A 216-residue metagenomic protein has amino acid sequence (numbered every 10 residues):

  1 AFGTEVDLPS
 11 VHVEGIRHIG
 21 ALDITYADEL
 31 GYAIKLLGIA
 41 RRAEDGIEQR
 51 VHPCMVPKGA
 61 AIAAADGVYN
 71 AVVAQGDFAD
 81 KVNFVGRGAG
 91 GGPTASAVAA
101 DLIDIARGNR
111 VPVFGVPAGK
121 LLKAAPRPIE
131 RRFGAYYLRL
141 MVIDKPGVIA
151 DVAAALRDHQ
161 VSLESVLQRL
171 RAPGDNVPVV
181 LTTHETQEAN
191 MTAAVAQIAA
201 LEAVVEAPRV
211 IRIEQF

Functional and structural regions predicted by a protein language model:
A1, T94-A97: Mid-domain beta-loop-alpha active-site segment that forms a flexible, acidic cofactor/metal-binding surface
A1-A64, Y69-A71: Substrate-binding/catalytic subdomain of NAD(P)-dependent oxidoreductase enzymes
F2-D7, Q75-V82, R132-F133: Short acidic (Asp/Glu) and glycine-rich catalytic loops that position anionic groups and cofactors
K35-L36, R50, V73, N83-V85 (+3 more regions): Structured core elements
I62-D66, A74, P128-E130, L170-R171: Replace "in large, NTP-powered and nucleic-acid-processing enzymes" with "in large, NTP-powered factors and other
A71, D77-A79, G108, V113: A glycine- and small/hydrophobic-rich beta-loop-beta segment that serves as a flexible "lid/hinge" or phosphate-binding
D80-V82, G86-G92: Glycine-rich phosphate/pyrophosphate-binding beta-alpha loops
A97, L102-F216: A conserved regulatory-domain signal marking ACT and ACT-like small-molecule sensing domains and adjacent regulatory
